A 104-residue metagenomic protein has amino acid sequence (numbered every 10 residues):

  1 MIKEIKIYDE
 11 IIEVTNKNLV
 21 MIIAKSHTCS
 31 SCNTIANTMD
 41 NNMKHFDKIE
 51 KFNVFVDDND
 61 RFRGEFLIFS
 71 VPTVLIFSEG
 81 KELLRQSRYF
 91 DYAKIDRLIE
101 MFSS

Functional and structural regions predicted by a protein language model:
M1-L19, E100, S104: N-terminal leader/targeting and pre-domain segments
I2-I5, A24, D40-M43, D47-R61: Thiol-based oxidoreductase modules, predominantly thioredoxin-like and allied folds used for disulfide exchange
K3, T34-N37, E65-F66, R97: Chalcogenol-based redox active-site neighborhoods
D9-N42: Local sequence-structure signature of Cys/Sec-based thiol-disulfide redox active-site neighborhoods
S30, D58-R61, F90-A93: Short alpha-helical
F66-L75: Structural micro-motif
I76-S104: Non-catalytic, surface beta->alpha helical segment in thiol-disulfide oxidoreductase systems
